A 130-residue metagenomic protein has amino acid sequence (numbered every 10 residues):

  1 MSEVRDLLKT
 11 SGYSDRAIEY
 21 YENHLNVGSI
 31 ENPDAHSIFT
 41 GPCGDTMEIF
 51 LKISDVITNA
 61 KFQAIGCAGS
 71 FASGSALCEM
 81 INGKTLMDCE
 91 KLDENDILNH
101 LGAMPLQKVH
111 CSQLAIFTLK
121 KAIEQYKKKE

Functional and structural regions predicted by a protein language model:
M1-E130: Domain-level signature for proteins that mediate thiol-based redox and metal-cofactor handling
